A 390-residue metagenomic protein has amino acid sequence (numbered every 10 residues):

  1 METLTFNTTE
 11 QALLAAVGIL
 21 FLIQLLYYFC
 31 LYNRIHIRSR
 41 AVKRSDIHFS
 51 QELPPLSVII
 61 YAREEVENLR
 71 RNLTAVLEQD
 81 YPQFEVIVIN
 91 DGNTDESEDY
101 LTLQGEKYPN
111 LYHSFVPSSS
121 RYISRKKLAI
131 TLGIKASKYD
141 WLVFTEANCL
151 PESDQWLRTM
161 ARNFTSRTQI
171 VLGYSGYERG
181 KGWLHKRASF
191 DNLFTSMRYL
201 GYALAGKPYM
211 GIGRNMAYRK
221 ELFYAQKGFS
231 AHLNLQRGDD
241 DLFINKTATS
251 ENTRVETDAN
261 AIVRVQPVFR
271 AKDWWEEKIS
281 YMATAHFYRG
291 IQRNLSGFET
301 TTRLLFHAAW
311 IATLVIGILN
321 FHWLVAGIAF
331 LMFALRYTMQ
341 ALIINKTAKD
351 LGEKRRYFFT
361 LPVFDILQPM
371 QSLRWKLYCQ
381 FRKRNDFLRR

Functional and structural regions predicted by a protein language model:
M1-S50: N-terminal membrane-anchoring/stem segments of glycan-assembly enzymes
R40-K43, E65-E78: Short, well-formed alpha-helical segments that are part of the catalytic scaffolds of diverse glycosyltransferases
P54-S57, E85: Cell-envelope/extracellular polymer assembly enzymes that use nucleotide-activated donors
L73-S119: Acidic donor-binding segment of Leloir-type glycosyltransferases
Y112-R125, A129, G133, Y139 (+4 more regions): Long helical/loop segments within the catalytic core of UDP-sugar-dependent glycosyltransferases, especially the large
Y139-L150: Short beta-strand-to-loop acidic/aromatic patch adjacent to the donor-nucleotide binding site
F164, I170-T195, E221-Y224, G228-S296: Catalytic donor/gating beta->alpha subdomain of glycosyltransferases that bind UDP-sugars
R303-N385: Membrane-embedded multi-pass helical conduit in multi-pass membrane proteins, especially envelope-biosynthetic
